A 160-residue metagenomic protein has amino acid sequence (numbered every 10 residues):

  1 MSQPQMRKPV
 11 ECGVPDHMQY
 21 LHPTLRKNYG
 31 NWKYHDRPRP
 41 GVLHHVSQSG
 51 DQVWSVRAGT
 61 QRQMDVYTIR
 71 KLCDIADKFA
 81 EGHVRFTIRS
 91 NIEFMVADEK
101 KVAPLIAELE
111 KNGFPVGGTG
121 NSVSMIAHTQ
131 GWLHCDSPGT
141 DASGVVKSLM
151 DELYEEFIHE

Functional and structural regions predicted by a protein language model:
M1-V10: Intrinsically disordered, low-structural-confidence terminal and linker regions
P15-M64, A127-W132: Short glycine-/aliphatic-rich beta-strand segments at the starts of folded cytosolic domains
Y29, W54-E160: Small-residue-enriched alpha-helical segments and adjacent helix-cap loops that form tight helix-helix packing
